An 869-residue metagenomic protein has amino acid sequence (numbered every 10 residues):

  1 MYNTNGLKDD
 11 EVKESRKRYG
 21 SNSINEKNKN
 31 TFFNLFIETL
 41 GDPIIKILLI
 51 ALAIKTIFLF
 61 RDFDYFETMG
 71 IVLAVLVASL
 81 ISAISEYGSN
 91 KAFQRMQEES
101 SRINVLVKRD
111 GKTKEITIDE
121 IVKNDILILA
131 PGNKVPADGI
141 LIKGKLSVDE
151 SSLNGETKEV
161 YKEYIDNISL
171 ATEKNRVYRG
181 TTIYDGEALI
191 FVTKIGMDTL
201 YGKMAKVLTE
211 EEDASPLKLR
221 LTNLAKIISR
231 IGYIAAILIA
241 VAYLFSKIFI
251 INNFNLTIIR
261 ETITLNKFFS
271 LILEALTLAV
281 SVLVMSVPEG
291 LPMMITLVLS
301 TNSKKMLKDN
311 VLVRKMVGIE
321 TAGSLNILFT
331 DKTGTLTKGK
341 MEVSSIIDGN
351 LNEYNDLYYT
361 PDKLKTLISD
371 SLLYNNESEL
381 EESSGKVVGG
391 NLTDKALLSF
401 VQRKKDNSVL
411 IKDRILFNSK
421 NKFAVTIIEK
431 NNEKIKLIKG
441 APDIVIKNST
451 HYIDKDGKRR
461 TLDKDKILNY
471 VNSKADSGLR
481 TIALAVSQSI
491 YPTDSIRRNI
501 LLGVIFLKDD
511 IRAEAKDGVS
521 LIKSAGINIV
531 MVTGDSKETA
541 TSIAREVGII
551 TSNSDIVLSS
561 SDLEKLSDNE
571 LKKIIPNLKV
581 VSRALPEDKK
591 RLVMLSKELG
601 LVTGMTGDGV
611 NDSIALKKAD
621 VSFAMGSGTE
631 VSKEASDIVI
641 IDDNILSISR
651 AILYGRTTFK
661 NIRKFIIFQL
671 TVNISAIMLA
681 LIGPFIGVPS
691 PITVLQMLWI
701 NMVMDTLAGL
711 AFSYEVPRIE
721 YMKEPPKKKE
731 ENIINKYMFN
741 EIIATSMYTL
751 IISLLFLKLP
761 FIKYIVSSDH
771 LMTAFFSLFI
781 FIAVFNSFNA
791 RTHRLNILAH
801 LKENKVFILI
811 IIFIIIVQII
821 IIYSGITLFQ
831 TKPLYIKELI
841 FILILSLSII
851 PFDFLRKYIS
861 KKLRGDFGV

Functional and structural regions predicted by a protein language model:
M1-P725, I733-I734, K758, F776 (+1 more regions): Conserved cytosolic headpiece of P-type ATPases
V672-A676, E741-S753: Core segments of transmembrane alpha-helices that mediate helix-helix packing or line hydrophobic substrate/ligand
V703-M704, G709, T749-L750, T773-S787: Generic alpha-helical transmembrane segments
K728-M747, S768-T773: Membrane-water interface at loop-to-transmembrane-helix junctions
L754-I765: Juxtamembrane and boundary regions of transmembrane helices in multi-pass small-molecule transporters and channels
K763-D769, P833: Membrane-helix interface and helix-disruption motif detector
A790: A C-terminal functional module that forms or caps the active site or interfaces directly with catalytic machinery
